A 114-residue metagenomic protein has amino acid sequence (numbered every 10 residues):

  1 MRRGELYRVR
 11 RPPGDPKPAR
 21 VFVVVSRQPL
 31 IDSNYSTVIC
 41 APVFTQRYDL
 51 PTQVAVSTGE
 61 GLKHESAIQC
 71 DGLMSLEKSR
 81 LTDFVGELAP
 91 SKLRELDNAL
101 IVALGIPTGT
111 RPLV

Functional and structural regions predicted by a protein language model:
M1-V114: Conserved functional hotspots at enzyme active or ligand-binding sites that engage polyanionic ligands
